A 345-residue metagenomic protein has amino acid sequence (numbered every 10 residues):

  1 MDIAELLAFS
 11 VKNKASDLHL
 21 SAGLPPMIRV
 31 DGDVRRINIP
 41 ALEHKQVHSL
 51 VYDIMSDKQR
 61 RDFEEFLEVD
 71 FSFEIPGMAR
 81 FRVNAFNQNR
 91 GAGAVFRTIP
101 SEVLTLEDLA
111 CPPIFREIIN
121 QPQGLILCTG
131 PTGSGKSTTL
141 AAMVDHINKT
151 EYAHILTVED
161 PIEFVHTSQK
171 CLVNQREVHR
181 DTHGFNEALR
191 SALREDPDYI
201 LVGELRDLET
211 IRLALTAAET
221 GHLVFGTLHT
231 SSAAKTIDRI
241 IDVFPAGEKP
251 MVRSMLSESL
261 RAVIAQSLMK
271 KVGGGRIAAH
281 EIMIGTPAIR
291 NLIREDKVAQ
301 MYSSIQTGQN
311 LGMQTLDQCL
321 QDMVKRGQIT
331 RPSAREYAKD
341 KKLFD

Functional and structural regions predicted by a protein language model:
M1-D345: Short, flexible helix-loop junctions that flank or precede catalytic/ligand sites
